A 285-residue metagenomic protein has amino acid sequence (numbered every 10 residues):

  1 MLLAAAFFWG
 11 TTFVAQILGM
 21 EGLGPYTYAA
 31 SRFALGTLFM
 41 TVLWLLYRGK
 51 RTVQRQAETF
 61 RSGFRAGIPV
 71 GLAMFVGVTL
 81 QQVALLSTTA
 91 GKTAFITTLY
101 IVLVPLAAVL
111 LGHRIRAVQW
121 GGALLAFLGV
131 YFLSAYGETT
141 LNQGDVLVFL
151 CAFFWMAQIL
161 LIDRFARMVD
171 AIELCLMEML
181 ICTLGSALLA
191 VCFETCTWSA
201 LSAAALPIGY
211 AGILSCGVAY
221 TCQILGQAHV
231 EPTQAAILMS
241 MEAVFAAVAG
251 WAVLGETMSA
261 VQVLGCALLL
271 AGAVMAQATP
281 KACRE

Functional and structural regions predicted by a protein language model:
M1, T27-L46, F64-R65, Q119-L125 (+2 more regions): Hydrophobic alpha-helical transmembrane segments of multi-pass integral membrane proteins, especially transporters
M1-S31, L72, V76, L80 (+2 more regions): Glycine-/small-residue-enriched transmembrane alpha-helix faces in small-molecule transporters and effluxers
A6, A29-S31, T93-L99, I162-L184 (+1 more regions): Helix-helix packing/entry segments at the starts of transmembrane helices
F8, T12, T41-T97, F132 (+1 more regions): Specific transmembrane alpha-helical segments of multi-pass solute transporters/efflux pumps, especially DMT/EamA
G19, Y28, R32, A84 (+6 more regions): Hydrophobic/aromatic residues within transmembrane alpha-helices of multi-pass small-molecule transporters
F33, R48-G49, A204-L206, S240-E285: C-terminal-most transmembrane helix of multi-pass membrane proteins
F39, L43-W44, Y100-G121, V244-L264: C-terminal transmembrane-helix exit sites in multi-pass transporters
M40, I115-A135, F153-W155, S186 (+1 more regions): Hydrophobic transmembrane alpha-helices of multi-pass small-molecule transport proteins
